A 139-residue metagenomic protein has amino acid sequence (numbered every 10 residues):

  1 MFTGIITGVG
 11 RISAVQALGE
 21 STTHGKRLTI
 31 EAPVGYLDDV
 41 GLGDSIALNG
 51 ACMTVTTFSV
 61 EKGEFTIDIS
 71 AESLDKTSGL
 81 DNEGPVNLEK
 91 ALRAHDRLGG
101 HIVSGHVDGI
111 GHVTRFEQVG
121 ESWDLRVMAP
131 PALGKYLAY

Functional and structural regions predicted by a protein language model:
M1-Y139: Conserved loop->alpha-helix
